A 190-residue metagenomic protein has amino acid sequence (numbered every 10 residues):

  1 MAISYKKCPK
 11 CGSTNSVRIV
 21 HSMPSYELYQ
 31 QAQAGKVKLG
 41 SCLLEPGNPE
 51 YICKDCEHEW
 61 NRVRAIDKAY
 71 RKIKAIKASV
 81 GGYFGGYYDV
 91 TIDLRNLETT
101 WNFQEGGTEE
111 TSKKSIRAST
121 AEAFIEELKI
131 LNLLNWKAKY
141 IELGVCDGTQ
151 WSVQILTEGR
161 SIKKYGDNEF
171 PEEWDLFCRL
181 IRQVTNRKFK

Functional and structural regions predicted by a protein language model:
A2-S4, P46-P49: Short metal-coordination and nucleic-acid-contact micro-motifs, chiefly zinc-binding Cys/His arrays
C8-C11, C53-C56: Short cysteine-rich clusters marking metal-coordination/redox-active sites
K10-P46: Short recognition patches in nucleic-acid-associated and regulatory proteins
E59-W60, R64-F84, K114-S119, E127-L128 (+1 more regions): Short, well-ordered, aromatic-rich surface patches in folded extracellular/luminal domains
G82-L94: Short, solvent-exposed loop/hinge segments that bridge or flank secondary-structure elements
N96-E105: N-terminal glycine/threonine-rich, aromatic-flanked beta-hairpin/loop signature
E105-E109, F170-P171: Short, surface-exposed beta-strand-loop junctions and turns on beta-sheet-rich folds
